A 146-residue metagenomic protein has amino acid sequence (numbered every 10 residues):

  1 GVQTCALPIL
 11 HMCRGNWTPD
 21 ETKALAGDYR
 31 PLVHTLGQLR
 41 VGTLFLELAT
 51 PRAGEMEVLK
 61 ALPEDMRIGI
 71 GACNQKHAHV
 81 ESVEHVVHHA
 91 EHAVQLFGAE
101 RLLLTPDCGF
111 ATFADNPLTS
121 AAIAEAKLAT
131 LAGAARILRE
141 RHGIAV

Functional and structural regions predicted by a protein language model:
G1-L7: Short, small-residue-biased leader/transition segments that mark boundaries at the very start of proteins
R14-N16, L46: Metal/cofactor-centered catalytic core regions of large enzymes
W17-T18, Q75: A short, structure-level motif marking secondary-structure boundaries and short turns
T18-P19, V83: A domain-level signal for the structural core that forms small-molecule/cofactor-binding pockets and catalytic centers
D20-A24, A114-P117: Short acidic, glycine/serine/threonine-rich loops at helix termini
Y29-A145: Catalytic-face loop-and-helix region of soluble metabolic enzyme cores
